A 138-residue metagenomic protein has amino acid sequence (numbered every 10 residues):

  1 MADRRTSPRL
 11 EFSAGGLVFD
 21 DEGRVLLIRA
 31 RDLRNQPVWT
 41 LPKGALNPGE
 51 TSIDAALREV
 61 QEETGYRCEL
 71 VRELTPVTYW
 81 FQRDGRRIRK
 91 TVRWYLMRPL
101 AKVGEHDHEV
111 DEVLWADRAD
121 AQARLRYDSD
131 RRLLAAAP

Functional and structural regions predicted by a protein language model:
M1-R9, V38-W39, R72-G85: Charged, low-complexity, helix/coiled-coil-prone segments
A2-L41: N-terminal strand-loop-strand
L46-R132: Unchanged
R132-P138: A small-molecule sensor/coupling module
